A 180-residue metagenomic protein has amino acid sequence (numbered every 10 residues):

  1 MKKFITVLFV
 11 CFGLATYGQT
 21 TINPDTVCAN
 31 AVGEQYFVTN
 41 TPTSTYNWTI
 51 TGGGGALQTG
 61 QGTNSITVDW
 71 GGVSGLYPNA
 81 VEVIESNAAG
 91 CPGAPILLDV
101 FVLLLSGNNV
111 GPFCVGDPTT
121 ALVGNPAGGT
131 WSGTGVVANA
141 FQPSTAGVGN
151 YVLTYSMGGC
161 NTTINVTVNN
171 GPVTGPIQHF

Functional and structural regions predicted by a protein language model:
M1-T21: Bacterial Sec-dependent N-terminal signal peptides
G18-S44, T49-F180: Proline- and Ser/Thr-rich low-complexity, intrinsically disordered segments
